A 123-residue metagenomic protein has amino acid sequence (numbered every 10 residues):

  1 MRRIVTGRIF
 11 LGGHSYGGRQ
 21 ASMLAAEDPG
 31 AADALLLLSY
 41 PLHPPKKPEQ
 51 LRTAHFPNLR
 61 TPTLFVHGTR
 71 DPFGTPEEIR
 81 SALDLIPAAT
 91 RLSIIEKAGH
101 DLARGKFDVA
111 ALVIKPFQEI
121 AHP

Functional and structural regions predicted by a protein language model:
M1-N58: Primarily recognizes the serine-hydrolase "nucleophile elbow" in alpha/beta-hydrolase and SGNH/GDSL folds
A32, A89-T90: Core-facing hydrophobic residues within beta-strands of well-ordered domains
R52, T61, T75-L83: Short alpha-helix in the alpha/beta-hydrolase fold that links the catalytic acid
L59-R60, F65-H67, D71: Short beta-strand/loop motif that positions the catalytic acidic residue of the alpha/beta-hydrolase fold
T69-G74, D101: Acidic catalytic loop of the alpha/beta-hydrolase fold
L92-I94: Conserved beta-strand scaffold positions in the cores of enzyme catalytic domains, especially in NTP/NDP-utilizing
A98-V109: Catalytic histidine-centered segment of alpha/beta-hydrolase-like enzymes
L112-P123: C-terminal alpha-helix
